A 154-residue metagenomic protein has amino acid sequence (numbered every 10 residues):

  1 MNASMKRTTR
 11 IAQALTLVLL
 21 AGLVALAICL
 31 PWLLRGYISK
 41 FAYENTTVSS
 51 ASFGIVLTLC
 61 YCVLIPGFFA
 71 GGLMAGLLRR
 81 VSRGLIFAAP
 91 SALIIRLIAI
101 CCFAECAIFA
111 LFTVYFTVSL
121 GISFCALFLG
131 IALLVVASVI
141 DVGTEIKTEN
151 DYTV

Functional and structural regions predicted by a protein language model:
A3-L23: Alpha-helical transmembrane segments and their helix-start/interface "positive-inside/aromatic belt" motifs in integral
A21-R35: Alpha-helical transmembrane segments of multi-pass membrane proteins
W32-L64: Membrane-helix boundary elements
A51-S52, G67-P90: Membrane-helix boundary/interface segments in integral membrane proteins
V56-L64, A110-T113, T117-L133: Pore-lining and gate-forming transmembrane alpha-helices of multi-pass membrane transport proteins
R79-I100, N150-V154: Membrane-helix boundary/juxtamembrane motif in polytopic membrane proteins
L93-V118: Hydrophobic alpha-helical transmembrane segments of integral membrane proteins
A126-V154: Terminal transmembrane helical module of multi-pass membrane proteins
